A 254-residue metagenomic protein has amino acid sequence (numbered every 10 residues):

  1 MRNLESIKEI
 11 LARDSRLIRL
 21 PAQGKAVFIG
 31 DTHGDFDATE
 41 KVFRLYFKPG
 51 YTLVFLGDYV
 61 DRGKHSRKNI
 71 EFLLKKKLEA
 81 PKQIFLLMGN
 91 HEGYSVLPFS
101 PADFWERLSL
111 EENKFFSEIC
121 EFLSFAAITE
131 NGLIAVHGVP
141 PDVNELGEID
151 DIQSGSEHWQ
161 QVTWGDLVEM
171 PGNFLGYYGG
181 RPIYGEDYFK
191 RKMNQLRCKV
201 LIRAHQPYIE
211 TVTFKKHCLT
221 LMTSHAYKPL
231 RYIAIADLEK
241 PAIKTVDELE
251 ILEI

Functional and structural regions predicted by a protein language model:
M1-F72: N-terminal active-site segment of His-dependent metallophosphoesterases
R2-E5, E9, A102, E111-E112 (+3 more regions): Active-site-proximal loop/helix segment associated with metal-binding centers of metalloenzymes
L20-V27, I128-I134, K215-H217: Beta-strand-turn-beta hairpins that frame and shape the catalytic cleft of phosphate-ester-processing enzymes
F28-G30, L53-G57, F85-N90, A135-V136 (+3 more regions): Active-site neighborhood of phospho(di)ester-bond hydrolases with catalytic His/Asp-centered motifs
H33-D37, D61-K64, H91-L97, P141-V143 (+2 more regions): Active-site environment of divalent metal-dependent phosphoester hydrolases
Y51-T52, R62-I152, E157: Active-site neighborhood of divalent metal-dependent phosphoester bond hydrolases
L78, L108-E111, G179-P241: Conserved beta-sheet core of the metallophosphoesterase superfamily
A242-I254: MPN/JAMM (Mov34/JAB) isopeptidase/deubiquitinase module and associated MPN-bearing subunits/adaptors in ubiquitin
